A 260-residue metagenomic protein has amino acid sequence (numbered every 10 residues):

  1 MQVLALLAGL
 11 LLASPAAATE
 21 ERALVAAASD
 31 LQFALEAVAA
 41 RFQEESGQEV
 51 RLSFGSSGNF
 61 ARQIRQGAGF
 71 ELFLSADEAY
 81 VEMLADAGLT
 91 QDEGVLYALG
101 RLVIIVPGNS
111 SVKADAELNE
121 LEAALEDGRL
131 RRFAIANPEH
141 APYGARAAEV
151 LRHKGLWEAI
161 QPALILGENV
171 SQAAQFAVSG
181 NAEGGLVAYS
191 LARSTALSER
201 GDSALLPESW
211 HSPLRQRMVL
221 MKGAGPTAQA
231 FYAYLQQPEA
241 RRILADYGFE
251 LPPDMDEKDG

Functional and structural regions predicted by a protein language model:
Q2-A13: Bacterial N-terminal signal peptides
L12-E20: Bacterial Sec-dependent signal peptides at the C-terminal "C-region" and cleavage site
T19-F54, G58, R62-A68, S75-E78 (+3 more regions): Exported/periplasmic ABC-transporter solute-binding proteins
